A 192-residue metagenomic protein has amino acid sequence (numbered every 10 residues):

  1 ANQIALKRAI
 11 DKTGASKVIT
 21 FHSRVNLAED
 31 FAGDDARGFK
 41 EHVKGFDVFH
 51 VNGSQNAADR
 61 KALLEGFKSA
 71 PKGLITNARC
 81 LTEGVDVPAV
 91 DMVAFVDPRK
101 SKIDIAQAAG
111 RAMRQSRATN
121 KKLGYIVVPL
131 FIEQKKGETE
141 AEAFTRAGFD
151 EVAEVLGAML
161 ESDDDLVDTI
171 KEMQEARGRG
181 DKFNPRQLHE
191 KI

Functional and structural regions predicted by a protein language model:
A1-R8, K12, K17, G137-I192: Long, largely alpha-helical accessory region at the distal end of helicase-like NTP-driven motors
N2-G38: Conserved strand-helix element at the start of the C-terminal RecA-like helicase core
K7-I10, F31-K40, A112-S116, L156-D163: Hydrophobic, Leu/Ile/Phe/Ala-enriched alpha-helical segments that form helix-helix packing faces
A9, K40-H42, G66, G84: A general structural signal for stabilizing positions within well-ordered secondary structure
K12-A15, E41-F46, A118-K122: Short helix-terminating capping/connector loops at secondary-structure junctions
V48-I170: Conserved RecA-like P-loop NTPase helicase motor core
